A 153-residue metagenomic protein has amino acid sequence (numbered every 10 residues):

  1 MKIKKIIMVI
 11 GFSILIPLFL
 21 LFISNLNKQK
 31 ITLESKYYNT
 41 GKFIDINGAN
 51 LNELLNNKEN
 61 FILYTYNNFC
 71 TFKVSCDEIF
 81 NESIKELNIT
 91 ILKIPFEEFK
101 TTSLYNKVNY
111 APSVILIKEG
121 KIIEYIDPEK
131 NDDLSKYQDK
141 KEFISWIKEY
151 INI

Functional and structural regions predicted by a protein language model:
K2-K58, D139-I153: N-terminal leader/targeting and pre-domain segments
K42, G48-E86: Local sequence-structure signature of Cys/Sec-based thiol-disulfide redox active-site neighborhoods
I46, I94, I126: Hydrophobic residues at beta-strand termini and immediately following loops that shape nucleotide-binding pockets
N52-L54, S103-N106: Short amphipathic alpha-helix with an adjacent loop that forms part of the alpha/beta core around
T65-N68, N88-T101: Thiol-based oxidoreductase modules, predominantly thioredoxin-like and allied folds used for disulfide exchange
F69-F72, F99, I123, K130-N131: Short acidic, S/G/P-rich loop/turn micro-motifs used as interaction or catalytic elements
Y105-K118: Structural micro-motif
L116-I153: Non-catalytic, surface beta->alpha helical segment in thiol-disulfide oxidoreductase systems
